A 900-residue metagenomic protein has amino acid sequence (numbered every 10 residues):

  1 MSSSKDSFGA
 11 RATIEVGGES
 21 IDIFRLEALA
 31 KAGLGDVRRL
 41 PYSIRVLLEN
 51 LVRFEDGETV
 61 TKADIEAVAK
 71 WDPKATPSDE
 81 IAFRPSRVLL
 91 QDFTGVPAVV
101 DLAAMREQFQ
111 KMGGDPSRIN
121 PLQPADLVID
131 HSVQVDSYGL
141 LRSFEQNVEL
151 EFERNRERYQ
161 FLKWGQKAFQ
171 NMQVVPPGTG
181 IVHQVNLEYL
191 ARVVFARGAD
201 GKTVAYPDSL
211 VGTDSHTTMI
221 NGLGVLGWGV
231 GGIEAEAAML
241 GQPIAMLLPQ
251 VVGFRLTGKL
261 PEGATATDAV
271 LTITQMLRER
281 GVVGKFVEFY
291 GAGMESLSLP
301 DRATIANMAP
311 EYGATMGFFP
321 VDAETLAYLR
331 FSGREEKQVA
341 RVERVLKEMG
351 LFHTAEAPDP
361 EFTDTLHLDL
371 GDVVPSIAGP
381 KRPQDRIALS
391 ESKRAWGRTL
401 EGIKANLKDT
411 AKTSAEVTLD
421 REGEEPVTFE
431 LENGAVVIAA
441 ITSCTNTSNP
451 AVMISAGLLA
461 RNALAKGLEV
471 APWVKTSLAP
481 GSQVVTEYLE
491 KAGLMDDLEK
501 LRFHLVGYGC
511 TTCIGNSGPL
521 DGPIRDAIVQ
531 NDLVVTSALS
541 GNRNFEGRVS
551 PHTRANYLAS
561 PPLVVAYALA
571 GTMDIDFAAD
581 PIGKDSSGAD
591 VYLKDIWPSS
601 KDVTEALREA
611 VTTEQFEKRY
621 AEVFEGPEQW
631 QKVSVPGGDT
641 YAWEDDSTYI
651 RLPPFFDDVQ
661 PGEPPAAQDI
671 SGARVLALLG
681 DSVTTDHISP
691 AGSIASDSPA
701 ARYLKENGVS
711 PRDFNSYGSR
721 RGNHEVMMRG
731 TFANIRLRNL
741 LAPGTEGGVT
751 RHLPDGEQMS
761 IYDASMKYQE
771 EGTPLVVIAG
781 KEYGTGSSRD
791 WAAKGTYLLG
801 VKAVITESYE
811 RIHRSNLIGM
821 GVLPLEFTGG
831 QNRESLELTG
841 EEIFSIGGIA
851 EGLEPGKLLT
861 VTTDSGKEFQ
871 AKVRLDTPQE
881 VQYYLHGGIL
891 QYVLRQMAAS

Functional and structural regions predicted by a protein language model:
M1-S900: Fe-S-dependent hydro-lyases/dehydratases of central metabolism
